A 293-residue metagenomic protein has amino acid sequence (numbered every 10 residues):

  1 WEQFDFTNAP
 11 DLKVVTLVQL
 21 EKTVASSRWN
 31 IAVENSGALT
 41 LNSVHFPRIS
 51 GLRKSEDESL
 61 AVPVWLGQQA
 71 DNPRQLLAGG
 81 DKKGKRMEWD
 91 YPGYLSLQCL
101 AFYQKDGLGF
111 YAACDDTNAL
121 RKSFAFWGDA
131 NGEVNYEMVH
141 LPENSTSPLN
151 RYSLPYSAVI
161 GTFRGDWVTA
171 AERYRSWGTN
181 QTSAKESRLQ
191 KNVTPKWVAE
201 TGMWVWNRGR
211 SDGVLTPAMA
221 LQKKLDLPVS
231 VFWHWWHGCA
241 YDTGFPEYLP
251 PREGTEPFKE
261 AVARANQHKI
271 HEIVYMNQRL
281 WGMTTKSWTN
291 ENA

Functional and structural regions predicted by a protein language model:
W1-N8, L12-V15, L20-A125: Polysaccharide-binding surfaces and accessory modules of carbohydrate-active proteins
T7-A9, F46, R86-W197, R208-G213: Beta-strand-rich recognition/accessory modules
K13-L17, R28-N30, L95-S96, M138-E143 (+2 more regions): Short alpha-helical segments and helix-capping/turn motifs at coil-helix boundaries
R28-E34, P155-V159, H271-I273: Residues within well-ordered beta-strands of beta-sheet-rich folds
I31, L149-N150, L221, A265: Conserved, mostly hydrophobic/aromatic
A38-N42, R53-S55, S145-S147, G165-W167 (+1 more regions): Intrinsically disordered, low-complexity acidic/polar segments
S43-G51, A101, G178-S183, W236-P246: Extended interaction regions within the primary functional domain
N192-A293: Aromatic-lined carbohydrate-binding/catalytic grooves of carbohydrate-active enzymes
